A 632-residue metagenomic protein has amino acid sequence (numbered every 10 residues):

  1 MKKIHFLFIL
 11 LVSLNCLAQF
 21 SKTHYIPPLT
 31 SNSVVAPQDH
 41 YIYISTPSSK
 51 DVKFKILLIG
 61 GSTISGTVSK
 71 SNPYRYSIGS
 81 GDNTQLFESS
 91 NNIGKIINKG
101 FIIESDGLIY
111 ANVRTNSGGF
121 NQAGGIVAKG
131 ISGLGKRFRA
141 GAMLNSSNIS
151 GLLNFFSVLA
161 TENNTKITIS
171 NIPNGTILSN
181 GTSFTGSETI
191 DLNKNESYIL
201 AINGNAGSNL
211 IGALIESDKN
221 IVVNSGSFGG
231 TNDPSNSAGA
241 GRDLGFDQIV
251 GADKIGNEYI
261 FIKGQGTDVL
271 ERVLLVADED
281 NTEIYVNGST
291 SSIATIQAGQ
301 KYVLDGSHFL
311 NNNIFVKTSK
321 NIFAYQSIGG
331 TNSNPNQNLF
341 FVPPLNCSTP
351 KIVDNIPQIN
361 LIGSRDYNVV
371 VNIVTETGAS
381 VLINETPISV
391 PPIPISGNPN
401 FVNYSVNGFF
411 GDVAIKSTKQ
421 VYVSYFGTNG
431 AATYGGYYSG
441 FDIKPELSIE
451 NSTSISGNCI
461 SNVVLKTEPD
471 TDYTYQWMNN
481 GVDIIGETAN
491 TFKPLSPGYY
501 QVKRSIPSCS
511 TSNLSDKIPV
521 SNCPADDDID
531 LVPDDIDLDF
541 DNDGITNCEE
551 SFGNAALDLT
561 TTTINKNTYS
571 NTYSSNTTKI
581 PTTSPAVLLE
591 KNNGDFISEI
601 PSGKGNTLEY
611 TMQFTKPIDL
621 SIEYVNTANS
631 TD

Functional and structural regions predicted by a protein language model:
M1-S21: Bacterial Sec-dependent N-terminal signal peptides
Q19-S448: Intrinsically disordered, low-complexity linker/terminal regions across diverse proteins
I460-P469: A short beta-strand segment in extracellular, disulfide-stabilized domains
Y475, P497-S508: Conserved Ig-like domain signature around the intradomain disulfide
Q476-L495: Surface-exposed, flexible coil segments in extracellular/virion-facing regions
S505-N576: Extracellular calcium-associated, cysteine-rich motifs in secreted modular proteins
I529-L531, N542-N547, A556-L557, A586-S602 (+1 more regions): Acidic, glycine-anchored loop motifs typical of Ca2+
L588-D632: Short beta-strands within extracellular/lumenal beta-sheet-rich domains
